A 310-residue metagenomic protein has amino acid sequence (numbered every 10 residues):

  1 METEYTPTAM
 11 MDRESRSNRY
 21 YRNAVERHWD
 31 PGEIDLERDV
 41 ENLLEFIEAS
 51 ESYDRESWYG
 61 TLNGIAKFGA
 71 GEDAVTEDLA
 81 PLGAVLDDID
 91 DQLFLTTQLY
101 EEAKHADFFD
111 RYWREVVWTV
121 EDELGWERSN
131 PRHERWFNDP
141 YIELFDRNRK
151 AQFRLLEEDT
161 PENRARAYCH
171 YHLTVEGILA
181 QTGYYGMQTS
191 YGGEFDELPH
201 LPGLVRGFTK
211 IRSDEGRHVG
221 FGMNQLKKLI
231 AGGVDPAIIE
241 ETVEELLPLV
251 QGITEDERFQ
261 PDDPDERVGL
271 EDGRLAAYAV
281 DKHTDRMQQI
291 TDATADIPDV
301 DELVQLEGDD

Functional and structural regions predicted by a protein language model:
M1-D310: Non-heme di-metal
